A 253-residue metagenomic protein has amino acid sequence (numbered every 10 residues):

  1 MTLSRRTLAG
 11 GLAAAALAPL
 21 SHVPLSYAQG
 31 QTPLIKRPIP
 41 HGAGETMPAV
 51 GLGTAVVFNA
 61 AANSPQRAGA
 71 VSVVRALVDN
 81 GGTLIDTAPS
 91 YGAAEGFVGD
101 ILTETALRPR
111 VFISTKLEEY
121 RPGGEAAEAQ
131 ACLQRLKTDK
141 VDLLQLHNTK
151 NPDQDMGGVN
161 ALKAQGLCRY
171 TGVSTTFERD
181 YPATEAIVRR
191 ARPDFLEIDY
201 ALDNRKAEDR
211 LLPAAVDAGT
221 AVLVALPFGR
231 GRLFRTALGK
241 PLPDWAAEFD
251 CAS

Functional and structural regions predicted by a protein language model:
T2-V111: N-terminal binding-site loop/beta-alpha segment at the start of enzyme catalytic domains that lines or forms
K36, V74, E95, G99 (+4 more regions): Generic structural signal for well-ordered alpha-helices, preferentially at hydrophobic/aromatic core positions
M47-G51, L84, R110-S114, K140-L143 (+3 more regions): Structural preference for beta-strand elements that scaffold enzyme active sites
A55-R67, K116-P122, A246-E248: Active-site mouth loops of central-metabolism enzymes
A60-A61, A88-G96, E118-E125, H147-Q154 (+2 more regions): Acidic-and-aromatic substrate-binding clefts and catalytic sites of carbohydrate-active enzymes
S64-A76, P122-R135, R179-A186: Short, acidic/polar
A126-Q145, A161, Q165: CE4/NodB-like, metal-dependent polysaccharide N-deacetylase domain that modifies extracellular/periplasmic N-acetylated
T149-S253: Beta/alpha (TIM)-barrel catalytic core signal, keyed to glycine-rich beta->alpha loops juxtaposed to Asp/Glu that bind
